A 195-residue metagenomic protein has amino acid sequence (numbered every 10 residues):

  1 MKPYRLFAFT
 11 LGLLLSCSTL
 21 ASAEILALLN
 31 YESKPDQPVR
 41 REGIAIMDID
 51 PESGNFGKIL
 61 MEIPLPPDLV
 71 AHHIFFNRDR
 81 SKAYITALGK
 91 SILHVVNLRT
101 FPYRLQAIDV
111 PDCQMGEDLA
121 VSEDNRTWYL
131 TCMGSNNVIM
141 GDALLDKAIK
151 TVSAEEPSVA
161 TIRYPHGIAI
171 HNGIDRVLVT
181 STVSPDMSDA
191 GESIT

Functional and structural regions predicted by a protein language model:
M1-L6: Positively charged n-region of N-terminal signal peptides that target proteins for export
A8-S18: Bacterial N-terminal signal peptides
C17, A21-T195: Predominantly soluble domains enriched in secretory-pathway, periplasmic, or organellar proteins
